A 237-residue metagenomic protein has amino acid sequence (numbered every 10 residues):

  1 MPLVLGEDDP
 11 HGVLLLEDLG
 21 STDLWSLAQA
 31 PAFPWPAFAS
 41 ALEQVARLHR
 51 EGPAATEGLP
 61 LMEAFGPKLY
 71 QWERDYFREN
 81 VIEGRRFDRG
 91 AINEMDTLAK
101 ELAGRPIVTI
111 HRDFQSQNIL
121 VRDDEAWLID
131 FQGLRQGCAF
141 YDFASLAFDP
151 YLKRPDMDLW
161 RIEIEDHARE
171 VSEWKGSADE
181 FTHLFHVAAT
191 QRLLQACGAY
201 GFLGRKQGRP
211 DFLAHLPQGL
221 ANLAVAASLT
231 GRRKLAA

Functional and structural regions predicted by a protein language model:
M1-W72, Y76-F87: ATP-binding pocket architecture of kinase catalytic cores
P34-A41, Y70, D88-M95, W160 (+2 more regions): Hydrophobic packing residues in well-ordered alpha-helices of helical domains and bundles
L48, D96-F143: Active-site acidic catalytic loop and adjacent metal/ATP-binding pocket of ATP-dependent phosphoryl transfer enzymes
H49, A99-L102, G201, A224-A227: A structural signal for well-ordered alpha-helices, especially hydrophobic packing surfaces of coiled-coils
R50-L59, R86-F87, P106, S172-S177 (+2 more regions): Surface-exposed helix-capping loop/turn segments at secondary-structure junctions
M62-F65, S177-A188: All-alpha amphipathic helical-bundle segments outside canonical DNA-binding/catalytic cores that form hydrophobic
D75-G84, A139-K175, A189-Q207, G219-A226: Active-site activation/catalytic loop segments of kinase-like enzymes and analogous catalytic loops in related
P210, H215-A237: Regulatory N- and C-terminal appendages and interdomain linkers associated with kinase/kinase-like NTP transferase
